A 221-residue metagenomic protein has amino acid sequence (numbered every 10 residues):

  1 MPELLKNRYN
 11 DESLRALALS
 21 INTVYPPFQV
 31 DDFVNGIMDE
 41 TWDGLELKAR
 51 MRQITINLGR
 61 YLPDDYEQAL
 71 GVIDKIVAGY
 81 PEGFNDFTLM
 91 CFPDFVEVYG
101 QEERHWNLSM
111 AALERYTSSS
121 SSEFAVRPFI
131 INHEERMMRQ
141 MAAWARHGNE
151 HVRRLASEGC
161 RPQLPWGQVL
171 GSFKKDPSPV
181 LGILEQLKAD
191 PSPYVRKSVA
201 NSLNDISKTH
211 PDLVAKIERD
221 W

Functional and structural regions predicted by a protein language model:
M1-W221: Surface-facing alpha-helical segments and adjacent helix-coil boundary elements at the starts of domains
